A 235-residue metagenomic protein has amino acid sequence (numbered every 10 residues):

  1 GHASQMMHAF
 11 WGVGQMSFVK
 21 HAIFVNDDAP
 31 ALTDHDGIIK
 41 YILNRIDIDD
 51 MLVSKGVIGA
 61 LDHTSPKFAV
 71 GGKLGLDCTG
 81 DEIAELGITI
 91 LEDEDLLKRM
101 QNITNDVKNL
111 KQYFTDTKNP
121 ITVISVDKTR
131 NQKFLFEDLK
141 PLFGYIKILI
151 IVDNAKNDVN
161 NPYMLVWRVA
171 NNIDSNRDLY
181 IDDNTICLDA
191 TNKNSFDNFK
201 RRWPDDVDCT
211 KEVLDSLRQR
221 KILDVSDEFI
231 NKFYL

Functional and structural regions predicted by a protein language model:
G1-L235: Charged, compositionally biased interaction regions
